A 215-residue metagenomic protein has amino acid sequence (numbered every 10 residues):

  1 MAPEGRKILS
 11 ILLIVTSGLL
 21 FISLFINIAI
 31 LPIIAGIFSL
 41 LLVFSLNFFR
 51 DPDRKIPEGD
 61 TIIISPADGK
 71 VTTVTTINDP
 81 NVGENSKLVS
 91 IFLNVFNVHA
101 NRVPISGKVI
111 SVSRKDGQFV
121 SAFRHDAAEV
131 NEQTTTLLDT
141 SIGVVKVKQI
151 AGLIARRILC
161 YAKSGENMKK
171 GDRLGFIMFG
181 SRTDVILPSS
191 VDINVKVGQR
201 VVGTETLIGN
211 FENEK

Functional and structural regions predicted by a protein language model:
M1-K215: Contiguous, well-folded functional domains in the mature portion of proteins
